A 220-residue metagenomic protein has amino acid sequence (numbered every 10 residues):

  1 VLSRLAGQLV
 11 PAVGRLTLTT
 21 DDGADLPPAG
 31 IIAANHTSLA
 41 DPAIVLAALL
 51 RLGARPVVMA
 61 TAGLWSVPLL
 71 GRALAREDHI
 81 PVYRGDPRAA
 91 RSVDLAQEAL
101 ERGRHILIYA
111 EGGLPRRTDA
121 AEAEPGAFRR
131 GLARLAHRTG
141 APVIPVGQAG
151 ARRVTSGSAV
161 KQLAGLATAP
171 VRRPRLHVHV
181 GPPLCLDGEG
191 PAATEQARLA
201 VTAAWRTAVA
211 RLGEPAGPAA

Functional and structural regions predicted by a protein language model:
L5-H36: Helix-to-loop junction immediately C-terminal to a conserved catalytic motif
P27-D86: Catalytic core of membrane glycerolipid acyltransferases/transacylases, capturing the structured, soluble-facing
T37-S38, P87, E111-L114, A149: Short glycine-rich anion-binding loops that position phosphate/pyrophosphate groups of nucleotides and phosphorylated
A48, A73, E98, R134-R138: Hydrophobic/aromatic ligand-binding patch that stacks against planar heteroaromatic rings of cofactors or nucleotides
D86-A90, P125-G126: A conditional alpha-helix N-cap/helix-loop micro-motif detector
A99-A133: Catalytic-site beta-strand/loop segments enriched in glycine and acidic/polar residues
A120-G190: A cross-family acyltransferase "interaction/gating" segment
